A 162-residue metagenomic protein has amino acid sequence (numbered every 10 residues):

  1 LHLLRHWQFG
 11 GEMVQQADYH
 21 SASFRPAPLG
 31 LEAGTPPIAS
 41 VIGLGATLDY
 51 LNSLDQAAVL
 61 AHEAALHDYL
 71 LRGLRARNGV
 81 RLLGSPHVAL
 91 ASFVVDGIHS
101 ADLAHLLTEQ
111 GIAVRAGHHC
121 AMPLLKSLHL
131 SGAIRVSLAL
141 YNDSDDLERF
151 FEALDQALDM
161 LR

Functional and structural regions predicted by a protein language model:
L1-R162: Pyridoxal 5′-phosphate
